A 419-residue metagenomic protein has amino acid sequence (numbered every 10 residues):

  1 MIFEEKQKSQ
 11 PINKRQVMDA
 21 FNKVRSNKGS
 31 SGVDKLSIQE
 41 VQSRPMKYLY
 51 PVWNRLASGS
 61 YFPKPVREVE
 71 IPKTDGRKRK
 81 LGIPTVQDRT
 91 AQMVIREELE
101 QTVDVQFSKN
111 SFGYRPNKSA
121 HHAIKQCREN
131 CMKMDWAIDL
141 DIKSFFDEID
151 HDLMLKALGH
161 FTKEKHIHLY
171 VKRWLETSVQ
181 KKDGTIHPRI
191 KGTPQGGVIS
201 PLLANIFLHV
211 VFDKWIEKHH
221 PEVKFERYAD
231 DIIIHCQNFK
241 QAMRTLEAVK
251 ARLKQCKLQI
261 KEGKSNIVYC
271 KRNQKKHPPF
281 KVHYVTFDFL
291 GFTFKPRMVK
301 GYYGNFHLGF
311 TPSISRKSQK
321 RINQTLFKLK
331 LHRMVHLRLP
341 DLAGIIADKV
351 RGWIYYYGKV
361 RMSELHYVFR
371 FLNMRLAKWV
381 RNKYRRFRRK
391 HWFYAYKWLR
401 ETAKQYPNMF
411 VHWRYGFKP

Functional and structural regions predicted by a protein language model:
M1-K47: Non-catalytic, polymerase-adjacent accessory regions of viral genome-replication enzymes
S30, E40-P65: Amphipathic alpha-helical blocks
R55-E70, T74, K109-N110, R115-K118 (+2 more regions): Conserved polymerase palm-domain catalytic core
E176, I260-M334: A conserved non-catalytic segment of reverse transcriptases and RNA-directed RNA polymerases corresponding to the late
P188-T193, F310-T311, F327-L342, G352-L365: Short, solvent-exposed helix-loop connector elements
Y228, S265-N273, I345-I346, H366-N373 (+1 more regions): A glycine-rich phosphate-binding loop feature that marks nucleotide/adenosyl-phosphate handling sites
L342-F387: Non-catalytic, peripheral interaction segments enriched in hydrophobic/basic residues
F371, R375, V380, Y384-P419: Extended C-terminal regions of large enzymes
